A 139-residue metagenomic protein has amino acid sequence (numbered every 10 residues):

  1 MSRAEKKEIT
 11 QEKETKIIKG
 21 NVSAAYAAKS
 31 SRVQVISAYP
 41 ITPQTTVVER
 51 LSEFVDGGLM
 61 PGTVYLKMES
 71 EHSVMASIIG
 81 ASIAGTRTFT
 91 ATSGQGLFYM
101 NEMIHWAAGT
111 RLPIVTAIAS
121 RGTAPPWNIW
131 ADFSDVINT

Functional and structural regions predicted by a protein language model:
M1-T139: Thiamine diphosphate
